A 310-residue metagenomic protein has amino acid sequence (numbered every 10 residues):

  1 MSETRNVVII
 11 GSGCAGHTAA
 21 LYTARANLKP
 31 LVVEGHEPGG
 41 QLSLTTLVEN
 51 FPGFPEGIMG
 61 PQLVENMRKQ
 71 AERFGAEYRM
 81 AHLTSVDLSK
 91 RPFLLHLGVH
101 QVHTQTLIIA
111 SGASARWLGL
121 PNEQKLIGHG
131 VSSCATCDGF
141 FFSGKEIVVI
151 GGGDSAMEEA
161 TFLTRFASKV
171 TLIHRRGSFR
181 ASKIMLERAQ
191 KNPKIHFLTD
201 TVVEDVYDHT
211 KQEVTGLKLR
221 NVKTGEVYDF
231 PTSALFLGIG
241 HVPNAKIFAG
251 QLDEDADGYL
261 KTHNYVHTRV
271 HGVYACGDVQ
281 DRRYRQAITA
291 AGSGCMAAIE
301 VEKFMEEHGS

Functional and structural regions predicted by a protein language model:
T4-N6, M80, S143-K145, D200 (+2 more regions): Phosphate-coordination loops involved in phosphoryl transfer and adenosine-cofactor binding
R5-F74, K145-E146, M157-K183, D255: Beta1-alpha1 glycine-rich phosphate/pyrophosphate-binding loop at the start of Rossmann-like nucleotide-binding domains
G13-C14, E37, A113-A115, D154-S155 (+1 more regions): Residue-level detector of alpha-helix initiation sites
A71-K90, L95-L97, Q101-H103, R165-H263 (+1 more regions): A Rossmann-like FAD-binding core segment of flavoenzymes
Y78-F140: Glycine/small-residue-rich loop that forms an oxyanion/phosphate-binding "nest" at active or ligand-binding sites
G119, K125-F141, G238-T289, S293-M296 (+1 more regions): FAD-site-proximal beta/loop scaffold in flavoenzymes
